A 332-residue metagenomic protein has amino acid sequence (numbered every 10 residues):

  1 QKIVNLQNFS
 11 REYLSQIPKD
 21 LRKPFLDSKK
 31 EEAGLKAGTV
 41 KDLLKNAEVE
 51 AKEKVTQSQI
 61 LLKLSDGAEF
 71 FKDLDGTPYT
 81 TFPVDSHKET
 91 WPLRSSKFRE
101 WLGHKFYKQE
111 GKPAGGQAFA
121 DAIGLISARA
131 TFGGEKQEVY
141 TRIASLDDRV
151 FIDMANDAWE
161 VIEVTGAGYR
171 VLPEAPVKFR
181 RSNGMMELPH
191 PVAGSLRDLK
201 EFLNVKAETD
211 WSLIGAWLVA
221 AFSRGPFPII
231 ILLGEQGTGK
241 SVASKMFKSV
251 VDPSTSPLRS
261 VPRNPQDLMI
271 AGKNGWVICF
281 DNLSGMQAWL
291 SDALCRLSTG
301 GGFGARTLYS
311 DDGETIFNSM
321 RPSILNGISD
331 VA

Functional and structural regions predicted by a protein language model:
Q1-P191, I270: N-terminal nucleic-acid engagement/recognition segments and initiation subdomains in replication, restriction
F25, T90, L218, S241 (+4 more regions): Conserved RecA-like P-loop NTPase ATPase core
T81-E89, T165-N274: P-loop NTPase catalytic core of nucleic-acid-dependent motor ATPases
T131-Y140, P228, T255-S256, F303-L308: Active-site phosphate-binding and catalytic loops of NTP-dependent enzymes
I231, V277-C279, I324-L325: Structural motif
D252, S291-T315: Conserved catalytic/switch belt of AAA+ P-loop NTPases
Q266-A271, T307-L325: AAA+/SF3 P-loop NTPase mechanochemical coupling elements
V277-S298, S329-A332: Conserved AAA+/SF3 P-loop NTPase catalytic/coupling segment centered on the Walker-B
